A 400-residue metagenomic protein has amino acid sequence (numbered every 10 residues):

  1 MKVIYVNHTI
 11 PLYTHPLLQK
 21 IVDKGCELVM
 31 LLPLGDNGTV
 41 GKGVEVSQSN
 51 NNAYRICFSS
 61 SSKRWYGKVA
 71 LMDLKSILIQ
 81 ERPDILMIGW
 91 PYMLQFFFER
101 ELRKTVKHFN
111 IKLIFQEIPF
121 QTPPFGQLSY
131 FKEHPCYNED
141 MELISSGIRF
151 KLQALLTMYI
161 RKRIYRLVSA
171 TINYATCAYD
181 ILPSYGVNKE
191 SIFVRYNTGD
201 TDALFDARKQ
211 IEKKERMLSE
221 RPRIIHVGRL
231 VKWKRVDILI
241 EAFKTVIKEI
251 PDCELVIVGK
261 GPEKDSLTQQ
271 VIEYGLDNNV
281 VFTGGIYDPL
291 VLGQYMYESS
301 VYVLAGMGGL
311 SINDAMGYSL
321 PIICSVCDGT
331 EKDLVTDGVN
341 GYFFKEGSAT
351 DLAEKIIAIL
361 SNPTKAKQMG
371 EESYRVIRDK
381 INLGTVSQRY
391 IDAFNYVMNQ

Functional and structural regions predicted by a protein language model:
I4, R216-K234, I240-F243, V256: Conserved donor-binding/catalytic core segment of Leloir-type glycosyltransferases
F150-I211, S219, D314: Donor nucleotide-sugar binding/catalytic pocket of nucleotide-sugar-dependent glycosyltransferases
D252, D351, A358, K365-K380 (+1 more regions): A short, well-ordered alpha-helix in the C-terminal region of glycosyltransferases
D265-I286: Nucleotide-activated donor-binding/catalytic signature segment of Leloir-type glycosyltransferases, i.e., the conserved
G285, L292-S299, A315-M316: Short alpha-helical donor nucleotide-sugar binding micro-motif in glycosyltransferases
Q294-M307, L320-P321: Acidic donor-binding loop of glycosyltransferase active sites
N313-G317, C327-F343: Short acidic/histidine- and often glycine-rich active-site loop of Leloir-type glycosyltransferases that engages
D337-G338, Y342-A349, A358-T364: Conserved acidic donor-binding segment of nucleotide-sugar-dependent glycosyltransferases
